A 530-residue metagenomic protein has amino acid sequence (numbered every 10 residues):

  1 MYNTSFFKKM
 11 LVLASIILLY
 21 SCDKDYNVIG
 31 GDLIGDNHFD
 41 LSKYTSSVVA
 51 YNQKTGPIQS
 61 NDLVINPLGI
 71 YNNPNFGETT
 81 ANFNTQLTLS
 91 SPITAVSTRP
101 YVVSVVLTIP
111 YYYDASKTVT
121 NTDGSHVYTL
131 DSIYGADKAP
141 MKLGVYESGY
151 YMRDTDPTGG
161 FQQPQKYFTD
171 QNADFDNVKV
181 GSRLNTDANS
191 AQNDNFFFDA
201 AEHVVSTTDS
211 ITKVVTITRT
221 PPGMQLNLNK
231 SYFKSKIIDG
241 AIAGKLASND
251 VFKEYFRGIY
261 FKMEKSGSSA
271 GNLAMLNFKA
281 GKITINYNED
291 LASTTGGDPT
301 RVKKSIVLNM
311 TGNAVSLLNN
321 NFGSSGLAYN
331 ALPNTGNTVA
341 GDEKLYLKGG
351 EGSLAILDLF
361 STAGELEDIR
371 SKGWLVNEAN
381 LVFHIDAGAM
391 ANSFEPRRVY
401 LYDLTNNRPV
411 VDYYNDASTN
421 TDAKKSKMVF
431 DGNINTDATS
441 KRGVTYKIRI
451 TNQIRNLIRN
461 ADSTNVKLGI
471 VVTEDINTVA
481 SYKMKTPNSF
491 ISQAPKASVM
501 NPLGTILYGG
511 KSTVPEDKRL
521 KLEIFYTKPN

Functional and structural regions predicted by a protein language model:
Y2-L18, C22-N530: Secreted, disulfide-rich extracellular signaling modules
